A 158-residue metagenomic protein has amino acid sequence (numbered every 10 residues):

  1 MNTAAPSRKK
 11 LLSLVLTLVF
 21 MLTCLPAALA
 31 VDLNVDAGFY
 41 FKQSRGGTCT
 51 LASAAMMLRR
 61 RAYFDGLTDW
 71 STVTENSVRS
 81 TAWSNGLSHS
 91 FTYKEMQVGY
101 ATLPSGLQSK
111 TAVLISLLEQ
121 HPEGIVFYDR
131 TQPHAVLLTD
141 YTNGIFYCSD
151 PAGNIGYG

Functional and structural regions predicted by a protein language model:
N2-V15: Bacterial N-terminal signal peptides that target proteins for export
S7-K9, M21, D32: Short intrinsically disordered, low-complexity segments
V15-T23: Bacterial N-terminal signal peptides
L25-A30: Sec/Tat signal peptide C-region and signal peptidase I cleavage site
V31-Y40, S53-G158: Conserved active-site-adjacent core of cysteine acyl-enzyme catalytic domains
K42-S44: Glutamine-centric residue-chemistry signal
C49: Active-site-proximal loop/helix segment associated with metal-binding centers of metalloenzymes
